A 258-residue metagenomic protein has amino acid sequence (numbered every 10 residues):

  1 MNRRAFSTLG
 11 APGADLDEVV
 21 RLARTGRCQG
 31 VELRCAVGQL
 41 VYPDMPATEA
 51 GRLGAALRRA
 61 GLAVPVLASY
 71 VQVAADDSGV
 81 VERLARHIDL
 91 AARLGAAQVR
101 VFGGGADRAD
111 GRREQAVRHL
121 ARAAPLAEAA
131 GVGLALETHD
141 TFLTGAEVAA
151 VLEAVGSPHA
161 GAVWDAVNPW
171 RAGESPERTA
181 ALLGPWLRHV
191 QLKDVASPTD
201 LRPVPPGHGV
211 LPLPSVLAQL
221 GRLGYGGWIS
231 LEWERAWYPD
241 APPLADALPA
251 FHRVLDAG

Functional and structural regions predicted by a protein language model:
M1-Q29, G54, R58-G61, G95 (+1 more regions): Histidine-acidic metal/acid-base catalytic patches
G10-P12, C35-V37, Y70-V73, R100-D107 (+4 more regions): Active-site-proximal loop/turn and secondary-structure-junction residues that shape catalytic pockets, frequently
D17-E18, A56-A63, V73-A162, P169-R171: Active-site acidic/histidine proton-transfer and metal-coordination neighborhood in alpha/beta enzyme cores
G26, G30-V37, L62-S69: Short, conserved active-site loops that position catalytic residues or coordinate cofactors/metal ions across diverse
E32-G54, G104-D110, L201: Glycine-rich, proline-tolerant flexible connector loops at the mouths of alpha/beta enzymes
L33, V64-V66, L136, W164 (+1 more regions): Hydrophobic residues in well-ordered beta-strands that form the structural core
Y42-A50, D76-V81, D110-R113, D240-A241: Metal-dependent catalytic neighborhoods of phosphoester/phosphodiester hydrolases
